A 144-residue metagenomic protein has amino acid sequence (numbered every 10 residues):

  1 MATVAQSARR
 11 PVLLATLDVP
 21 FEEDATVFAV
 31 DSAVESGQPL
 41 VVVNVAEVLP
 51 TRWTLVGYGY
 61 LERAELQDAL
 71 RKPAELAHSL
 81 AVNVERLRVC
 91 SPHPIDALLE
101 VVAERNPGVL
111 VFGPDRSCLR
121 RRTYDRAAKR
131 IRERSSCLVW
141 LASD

Functional and structural regions predicted by a protein language model:
M1-S7, H78-L110, K129: Structural beta-alpha unit
A2-Y60, R134: Small/aliphatic-rich secondary-structure junction motif
S36-P39, V82, P107, C137: Short glycine/serine/threonine/alanine-rich loop segments
V41-V43, E85-C90, W140-A142: General small-molecule cofactor/ligand-binding pocket signal
N44-V45, V109, G113-D115, S143-D144: Short secondary-structure boundary segments
G59-A69: A short acidic, glycine-rich active-site loop that binds or catalyzes chemistry on phosphate/adenosine moieties
V109-R134: Glycine-rich, Arg-bearing micro-motifs that act as flexible, cationic patches
R134-D144: Short, acidic/small-residue loops that bind anionic groups at enzyme active sites
